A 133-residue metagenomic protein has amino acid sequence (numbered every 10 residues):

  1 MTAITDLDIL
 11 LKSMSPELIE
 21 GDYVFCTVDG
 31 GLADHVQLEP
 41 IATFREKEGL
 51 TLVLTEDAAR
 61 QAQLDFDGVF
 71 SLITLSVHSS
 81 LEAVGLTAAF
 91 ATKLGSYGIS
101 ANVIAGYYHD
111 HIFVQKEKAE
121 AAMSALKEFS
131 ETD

Functional and structural regions predicted by a protein language model:
M1-T92: Regulatory modules associated with amino-acid/nitrogen control
E39, G98-V103: A short linear hydrophobic-aromatic micro-motif
F44-K47, F66, A119-D133: Charge-rich, low-aromatic oligomerization/scaffolding segments with amphipathic character
G49-L54, Y108-Q115: A generic structural motif
E56-A59, Q115-E120: Helix N-cap motif at beta-to-alpha junctions
S71-H78, N102-I104, E131-D133: Conserved short beta-strand edge segments in small beta-sheet-based binding/regulatory domains
S71-I73, Y97-I99, D110: Generic beta-strand structural signal
K93, Y97-I99, A125-F129: Generic non-transmembrane alpha-helical segments
